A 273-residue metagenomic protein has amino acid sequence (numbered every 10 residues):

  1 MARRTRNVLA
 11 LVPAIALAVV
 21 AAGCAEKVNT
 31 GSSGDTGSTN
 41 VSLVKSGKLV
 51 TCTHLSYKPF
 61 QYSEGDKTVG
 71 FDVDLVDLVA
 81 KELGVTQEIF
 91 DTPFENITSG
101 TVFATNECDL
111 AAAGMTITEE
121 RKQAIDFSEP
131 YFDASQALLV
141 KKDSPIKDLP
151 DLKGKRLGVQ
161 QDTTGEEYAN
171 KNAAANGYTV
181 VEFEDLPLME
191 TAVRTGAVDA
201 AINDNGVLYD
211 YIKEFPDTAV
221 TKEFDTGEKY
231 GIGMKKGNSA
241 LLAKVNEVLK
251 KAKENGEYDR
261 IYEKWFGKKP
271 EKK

Functional and structural regions predicted by a protein language model:
V19-G23: C-terminal motif of bacterial Sec signal peptides marking the signal peptidase cleavage site
A25-V28: Bacterial signal peptide processing site
G34-A113: Extracytoplasmic small-molecule ligand-binding "clamshell" domains of the periplasmic binding protein/Venus flytrap
D35, V140-L157: Flexible hinge/capping segments at coil-to-helix
S63, V76-T86, G165-E182, I212-K213: Ligand-binding cleft/hinge of the Venus flytrap
D77-E82, F90-L110, A124-D126, P150-K153 (+3 more regions): Short helices/loops that flank or line small-molecule/ion binding pockets
M115-Q123, N170-K171, R194-T226: A ligand-binding cleft/hinge motif common to bilobed small-molecule-binding domains
F132-V140, Y209-K250, K268-K273: Periplasmic-binding protein-like
